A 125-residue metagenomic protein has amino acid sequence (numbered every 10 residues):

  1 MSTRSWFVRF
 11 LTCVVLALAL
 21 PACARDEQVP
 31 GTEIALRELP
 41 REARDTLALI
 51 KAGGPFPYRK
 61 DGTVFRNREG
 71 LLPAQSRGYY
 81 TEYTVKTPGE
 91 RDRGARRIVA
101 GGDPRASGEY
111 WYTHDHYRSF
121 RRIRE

Functional and structural regions predicted by a protein language model:
M1-L11: Bacterial N-terminal signal peptides that target proteins for export
S2, L36-R37, L49, K86-G94: Calycin-type beta-barrel ligand-binding domains and close structural analogs
L20-A22: C-terminal motif of bacterial Sec signal peptides marking the signal peptidase cleavage site
A24-A74: N-terminal secretory signal peptides
P57-E125: Functional cores of ribonucleases/endoribonucleases
